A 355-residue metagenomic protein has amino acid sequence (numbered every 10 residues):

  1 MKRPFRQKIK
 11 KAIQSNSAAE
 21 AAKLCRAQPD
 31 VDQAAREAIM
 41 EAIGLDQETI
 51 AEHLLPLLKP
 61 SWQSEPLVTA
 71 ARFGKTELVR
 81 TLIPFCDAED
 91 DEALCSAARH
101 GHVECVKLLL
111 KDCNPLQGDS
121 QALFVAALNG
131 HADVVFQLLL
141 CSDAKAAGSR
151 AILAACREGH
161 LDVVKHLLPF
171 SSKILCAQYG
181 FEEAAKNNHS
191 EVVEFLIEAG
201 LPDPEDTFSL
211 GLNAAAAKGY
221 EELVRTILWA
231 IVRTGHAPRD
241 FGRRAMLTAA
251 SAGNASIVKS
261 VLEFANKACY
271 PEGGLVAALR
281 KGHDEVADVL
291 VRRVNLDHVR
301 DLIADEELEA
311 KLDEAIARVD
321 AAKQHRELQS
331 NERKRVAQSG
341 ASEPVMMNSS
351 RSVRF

Functional and structural regions predicted by a protein language model:
M1-A19, K23-L24, Q28-A42, Q47 (+2 more regions): Flexible inter-repeat linkers and adjacent short helices within tandem amphipathic alpha-helical repeat scaffolds
R3-I9, D32-E41, S61-T69, A88-C95 (+7 more regions): Ankyrin-repeat boundary/"N-cap" motif
E20, T49-I50, E77-L78, E104-C105 (+7 more regions): Conserved ankyrin/ankyrin-like repeat signature
K23-D30, E52-P60, R80-D87, K107-P115 (+6 more regions): Ankyrin repeat domain, specifically the short helix-to-loop turn at the C-terminus of the second helix of each repeat
F208, R244, G273-E332: Ankyrin repeat (ANK) tandem arrays and their immediately adjacent linkers/low-complexity segments
L328-F355: Non-Sec secretion/translocation targeting segments of pathogen effectors
